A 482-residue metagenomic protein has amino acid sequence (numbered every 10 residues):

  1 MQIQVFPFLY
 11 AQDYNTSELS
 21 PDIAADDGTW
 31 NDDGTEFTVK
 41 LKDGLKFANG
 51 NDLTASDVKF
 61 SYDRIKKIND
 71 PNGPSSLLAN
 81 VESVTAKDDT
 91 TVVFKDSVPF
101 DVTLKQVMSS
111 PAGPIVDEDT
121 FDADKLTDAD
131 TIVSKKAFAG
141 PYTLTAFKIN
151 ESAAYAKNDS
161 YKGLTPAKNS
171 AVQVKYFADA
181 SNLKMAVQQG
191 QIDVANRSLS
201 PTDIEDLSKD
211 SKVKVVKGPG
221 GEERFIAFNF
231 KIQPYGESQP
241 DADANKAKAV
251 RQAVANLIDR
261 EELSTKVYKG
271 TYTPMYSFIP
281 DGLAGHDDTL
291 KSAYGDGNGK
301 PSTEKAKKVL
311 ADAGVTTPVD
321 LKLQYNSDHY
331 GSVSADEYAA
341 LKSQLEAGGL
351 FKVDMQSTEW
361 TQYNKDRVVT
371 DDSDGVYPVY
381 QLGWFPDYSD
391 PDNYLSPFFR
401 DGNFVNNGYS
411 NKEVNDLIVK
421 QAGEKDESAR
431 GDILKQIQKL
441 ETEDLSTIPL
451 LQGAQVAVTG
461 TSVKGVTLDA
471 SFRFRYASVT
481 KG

Functional and structural regions predicted by a protein language model:
M1-W30, D63, A137-F138: N-terminal lobe/hinge region of extracytoplasmic solute-binding protein
T54-S61, T91-K95, G140-P141, N169-A171 (+3 more regions): Alpha-helical secondary-structure segments
P74-F121: Surface-exposed binding/hinge segments that line and control ligand-binding clefts or catalytic entry sites
S109-P166, A171: Gly/Pro-rich hinge or "lid" segments in bacterial periplasmic/extracellular proteins
D159-D206: Ligand-site clamp/hinge motif
A249-Q252, S264, K352-N364, N393-G460 (+1 more regions): Extracytoplasmic/peripheral linker and loop segments enriched in polar/acidic and small residues with frequent Thr/Pro
T273-D312, H329-D336: Structural transition elements
V309-P386, Q455: Ligand/substrate-recognition segments at binding pockets and active sites
